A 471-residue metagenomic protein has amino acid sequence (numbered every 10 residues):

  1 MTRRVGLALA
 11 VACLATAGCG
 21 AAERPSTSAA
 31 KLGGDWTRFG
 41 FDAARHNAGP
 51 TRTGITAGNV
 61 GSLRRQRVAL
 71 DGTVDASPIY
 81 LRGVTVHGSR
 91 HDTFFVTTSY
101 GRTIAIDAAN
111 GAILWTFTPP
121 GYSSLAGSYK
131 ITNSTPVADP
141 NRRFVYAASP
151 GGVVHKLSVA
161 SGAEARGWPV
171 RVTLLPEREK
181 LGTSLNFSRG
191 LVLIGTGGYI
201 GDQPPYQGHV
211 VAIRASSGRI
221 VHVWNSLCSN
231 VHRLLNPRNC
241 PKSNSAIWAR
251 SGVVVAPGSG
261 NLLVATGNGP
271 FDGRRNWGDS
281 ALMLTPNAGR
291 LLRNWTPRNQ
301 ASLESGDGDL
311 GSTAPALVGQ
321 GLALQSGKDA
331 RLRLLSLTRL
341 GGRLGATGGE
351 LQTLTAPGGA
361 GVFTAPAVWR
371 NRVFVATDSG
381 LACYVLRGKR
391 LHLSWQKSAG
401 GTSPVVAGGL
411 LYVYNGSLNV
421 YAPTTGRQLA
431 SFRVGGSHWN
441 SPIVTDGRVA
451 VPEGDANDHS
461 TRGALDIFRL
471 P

Functional and structural regions predicted by a protein language model:
M1-A8: Bacterial N-terminal signal peptides that target proteins for export
A15-G18: C-terminal motif of bacterial Sec signal peptides marking the signal peptidase cleavage site
G20-P471: Noncatalytic, solvent-exposed loop/strand surfaces of beta-propeller-type extracellular/periplasmic domains
